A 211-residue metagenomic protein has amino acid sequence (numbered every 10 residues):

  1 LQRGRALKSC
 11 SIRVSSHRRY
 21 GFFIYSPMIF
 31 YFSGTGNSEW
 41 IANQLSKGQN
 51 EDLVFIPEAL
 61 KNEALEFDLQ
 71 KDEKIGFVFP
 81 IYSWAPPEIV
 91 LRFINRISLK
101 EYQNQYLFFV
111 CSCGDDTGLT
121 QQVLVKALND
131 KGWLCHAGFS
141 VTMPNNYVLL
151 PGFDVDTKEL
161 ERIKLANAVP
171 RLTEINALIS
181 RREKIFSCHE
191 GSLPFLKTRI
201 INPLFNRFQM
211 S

Functional and structural regions predicted by a protein language model:
Q2, H17-Y20, Y25: Low-complexity, intrinsically disordered or signal/transmembrane-proximal segments
Y25-I29, T35-W40, Q44-L60, L69-F208: FMN-binding flavodoxin-like domain, especially the glycine-rich phosphate-binding loop
E63-L65: Short acidic active-site motifs
S211: Cysteine-centered iron-sulfur cluster-binding motifs in ferredoxin-type domains/subunits of redox enzymes
